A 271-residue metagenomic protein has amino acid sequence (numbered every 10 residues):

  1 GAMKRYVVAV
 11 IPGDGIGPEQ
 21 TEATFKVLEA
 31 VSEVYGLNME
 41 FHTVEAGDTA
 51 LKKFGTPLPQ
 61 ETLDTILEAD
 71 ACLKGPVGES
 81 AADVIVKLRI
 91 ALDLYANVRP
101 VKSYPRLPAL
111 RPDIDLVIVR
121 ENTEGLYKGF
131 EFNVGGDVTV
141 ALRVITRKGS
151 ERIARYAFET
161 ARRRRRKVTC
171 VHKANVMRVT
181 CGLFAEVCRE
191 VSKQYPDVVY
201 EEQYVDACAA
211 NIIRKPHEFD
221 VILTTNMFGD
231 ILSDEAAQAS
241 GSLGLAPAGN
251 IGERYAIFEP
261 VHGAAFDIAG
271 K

Functional and structural regions predicted by a protein language model:
M3, D64-I66, P108-P112, N133 (+5 more regions): Solvent-exposed alpha-helices and their adjacent loops that cap or buttress functional pockets in soluble metabolic
K4-V8: Extreme N-terminal starter segment of soluble prokaryotic enzymes
A9-K26, V31-S32, G135-D206, E218: Glycine-rich phosphate/diphosphate-binding loop of Rossmann-like nucleotide-binding domains
D14-G17, D70, V119, A157 (+1 more regions): Buried hydrophobic positions in well-ordered alpha/beta secondary-structure cores of metabolic enzymes
V34-Q60, A210-I212: N-terminal beta-loop-helix "entrance" segment that forms/cooperates in small-molecule cofactor or anionic ligand
D48-A50, N211-K271: Glycine-rich phosphate/nucleotide-binding loop
A50-R143, M227-G229: N-terminal glycine-rich phosphate/adenylate-binding segment common to multiple enzyme folds
L92-P105, Y195-Q203, L245-V261: Short, acidic/small-residue loops that bind anionic groups at enzyme active sites
